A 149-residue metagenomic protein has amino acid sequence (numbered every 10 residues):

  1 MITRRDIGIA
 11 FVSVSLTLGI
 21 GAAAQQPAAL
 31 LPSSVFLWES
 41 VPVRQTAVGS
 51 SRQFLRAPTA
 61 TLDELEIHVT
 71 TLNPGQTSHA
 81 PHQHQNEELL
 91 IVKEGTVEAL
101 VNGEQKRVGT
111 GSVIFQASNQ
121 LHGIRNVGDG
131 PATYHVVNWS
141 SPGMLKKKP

Functional and structural regions predicted by a protein language model:
I2, L16-E64, L145-P149: A short, N-terminal "cap"/entry segment at the start of jelly-roll beta-barrel domains of the cupin/DSBH fold
R4-G8: N-terminal export leaders
S51-Q53, E66-H84: Conserved short histidine dyad/triad with adjacent acidic residue
L62, S118-G143: Ligand-binding loop in jelly-roll beta-barrel domains
Q85-V97, N102: Glycine- and acidic-residue-biased ligand/ion/polar-headgroup-sensing regions
E104-N119: Short acidic-glycine-tyrosine-enriched beta hairpin
